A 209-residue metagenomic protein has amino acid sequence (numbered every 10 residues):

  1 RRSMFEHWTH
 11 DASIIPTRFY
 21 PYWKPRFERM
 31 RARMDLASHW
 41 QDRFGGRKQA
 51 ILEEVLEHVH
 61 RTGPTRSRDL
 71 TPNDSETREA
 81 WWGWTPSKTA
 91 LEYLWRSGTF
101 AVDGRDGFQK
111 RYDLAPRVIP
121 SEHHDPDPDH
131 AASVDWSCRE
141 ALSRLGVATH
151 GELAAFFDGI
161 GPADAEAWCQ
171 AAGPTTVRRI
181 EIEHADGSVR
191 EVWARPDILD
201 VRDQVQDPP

Functional and structural regions predicted by a protein language model:
R1-P208: Long, low-complexity intrinsically disordered regions
